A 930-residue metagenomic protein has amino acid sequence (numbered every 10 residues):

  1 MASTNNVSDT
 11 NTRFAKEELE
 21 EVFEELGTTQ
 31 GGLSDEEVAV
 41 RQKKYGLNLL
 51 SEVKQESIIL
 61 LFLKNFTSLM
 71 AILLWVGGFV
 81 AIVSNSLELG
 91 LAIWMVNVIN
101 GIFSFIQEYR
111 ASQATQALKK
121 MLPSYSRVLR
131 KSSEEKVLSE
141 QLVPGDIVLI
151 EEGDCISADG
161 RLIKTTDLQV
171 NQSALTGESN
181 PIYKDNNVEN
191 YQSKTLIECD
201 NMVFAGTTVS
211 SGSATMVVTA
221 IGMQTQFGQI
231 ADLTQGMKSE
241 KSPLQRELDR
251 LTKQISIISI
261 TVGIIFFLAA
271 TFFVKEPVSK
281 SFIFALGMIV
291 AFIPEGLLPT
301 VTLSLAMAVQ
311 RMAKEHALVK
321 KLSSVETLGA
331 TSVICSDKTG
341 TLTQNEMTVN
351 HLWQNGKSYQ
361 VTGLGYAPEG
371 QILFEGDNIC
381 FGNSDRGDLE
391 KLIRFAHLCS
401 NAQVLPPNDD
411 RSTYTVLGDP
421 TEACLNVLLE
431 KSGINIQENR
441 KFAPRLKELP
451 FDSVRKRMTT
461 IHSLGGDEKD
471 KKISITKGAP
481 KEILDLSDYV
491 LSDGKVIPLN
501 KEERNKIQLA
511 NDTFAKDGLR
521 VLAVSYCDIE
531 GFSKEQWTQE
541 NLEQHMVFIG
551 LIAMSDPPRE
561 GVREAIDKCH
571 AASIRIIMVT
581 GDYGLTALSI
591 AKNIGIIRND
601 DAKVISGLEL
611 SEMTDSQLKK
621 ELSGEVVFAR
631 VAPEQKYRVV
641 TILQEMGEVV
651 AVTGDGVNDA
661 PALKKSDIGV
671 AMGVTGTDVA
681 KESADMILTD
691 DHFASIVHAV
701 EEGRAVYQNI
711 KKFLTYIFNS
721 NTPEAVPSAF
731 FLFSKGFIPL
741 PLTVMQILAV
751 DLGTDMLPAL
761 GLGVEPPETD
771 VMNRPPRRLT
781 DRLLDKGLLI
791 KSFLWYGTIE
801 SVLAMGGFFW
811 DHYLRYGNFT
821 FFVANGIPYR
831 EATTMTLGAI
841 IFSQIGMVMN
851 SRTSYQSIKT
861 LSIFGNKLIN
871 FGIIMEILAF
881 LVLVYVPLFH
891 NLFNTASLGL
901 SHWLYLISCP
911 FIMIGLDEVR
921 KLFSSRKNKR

Functional and structural regions predicted by a protein language model:
M1-P776, T780-L784, T798, L837 (+1 more regions): Conserved cytosolic headpiece of P-type ATPases
L732-T743, W810-E831: Helix-coil boundary and interhelical linker segments in multi-pass alpha-helical membrane proteins
T754, E831-V848: Generic alpha-helical transmembrane segments
T780-T798, G826-M835: Membrane-water interface at loop-to-transmembrane-helix junctions
S792-G807, F842: Alpha-helical transmembrane segments of multi-pass integral membrane proteins
M805-F819, Y885-H890: Membrane-helix interface motif
S851: A C-terminal functional module that forms or caps the active site or interfaces directly with catalytic machinery
